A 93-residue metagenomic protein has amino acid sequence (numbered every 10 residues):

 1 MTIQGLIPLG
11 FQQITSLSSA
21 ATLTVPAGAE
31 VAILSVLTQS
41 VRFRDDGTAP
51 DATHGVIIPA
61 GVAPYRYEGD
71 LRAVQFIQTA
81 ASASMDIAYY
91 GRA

Functional and structural regions predicted by a protein language model:
M1-T15, Y89-A93: Short, intrinsically disordered N-terminal pre-domain segments
L9-G28, A81: Surface-exposed ligand/attachment interfaces on beta-rich extracellular proteins
T15-L17, P26, S35-L37, P59 (+3 more regions): A structural detector for beta-sheet-dominated domains
L23, L34, F43, V74-F76 (+1 more regions): Hydrophobic beta-strand residues in large extracellular and virion-surface proteins
E30-A32, Y67-A83: Noncatalytic modules at the cell exterior or secretory-pathway interfaces, chiefly beta-strand-rich lectin/adhesion
S35-G55, I87-Y89: Short, surface-exposed beta-strand/strand-loop-strand elements in extracellular ectodomains
G47-A49, A80, A93: Solvent-exposed strand-loop boundary residues in beta-sheet-rich modules
A52-G69: Intrinsically disordered, low-complexity Pro/Gly/Ser/Thr-rich segments with frequent PxxP/GP/PP motifs and embedded
